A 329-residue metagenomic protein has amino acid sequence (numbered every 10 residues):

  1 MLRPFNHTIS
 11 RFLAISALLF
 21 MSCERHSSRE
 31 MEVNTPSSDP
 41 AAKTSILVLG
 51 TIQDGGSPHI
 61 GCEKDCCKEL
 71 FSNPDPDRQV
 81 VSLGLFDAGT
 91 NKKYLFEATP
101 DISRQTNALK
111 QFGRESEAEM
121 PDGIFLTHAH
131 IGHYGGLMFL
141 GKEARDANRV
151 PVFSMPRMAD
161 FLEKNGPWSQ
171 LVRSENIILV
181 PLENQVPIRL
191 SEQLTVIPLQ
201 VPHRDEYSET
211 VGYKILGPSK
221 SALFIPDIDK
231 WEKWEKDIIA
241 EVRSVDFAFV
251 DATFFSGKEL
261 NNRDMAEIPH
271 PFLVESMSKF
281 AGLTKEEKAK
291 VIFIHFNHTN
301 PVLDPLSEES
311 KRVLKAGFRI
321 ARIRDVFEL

Functional and structural regions predicted by a protein language model:
L2-L13: Bacterial N-terminal signal peptides that target proteins for export
L19-S22: C-terminal motif of bacterial Sec signal peptides marking the signal peptidase cleavage site
E24-H26: Bacterial signal peptide processing site
R29-S116, L179-E241, V326-L329: Core dinuclear metal-dependent hydrolase active-site scaffold
T90-Y94, D122, A147-P151, A222 (+1 more regions): Short active-site oxyanion
D101-D146: Di-metal (Zn2+ and/or Mg2+/Mn2+) metal-binding site signature of metallo-dependent hydrolases with the MBL/beta-CASP
D122-F125, V150-M158, F249-D251, I292-I294: Short internal beta-strands
L216-S221, I228-D325: Cap/insert and terminal regions of metallo-dependent hydrolase folds
